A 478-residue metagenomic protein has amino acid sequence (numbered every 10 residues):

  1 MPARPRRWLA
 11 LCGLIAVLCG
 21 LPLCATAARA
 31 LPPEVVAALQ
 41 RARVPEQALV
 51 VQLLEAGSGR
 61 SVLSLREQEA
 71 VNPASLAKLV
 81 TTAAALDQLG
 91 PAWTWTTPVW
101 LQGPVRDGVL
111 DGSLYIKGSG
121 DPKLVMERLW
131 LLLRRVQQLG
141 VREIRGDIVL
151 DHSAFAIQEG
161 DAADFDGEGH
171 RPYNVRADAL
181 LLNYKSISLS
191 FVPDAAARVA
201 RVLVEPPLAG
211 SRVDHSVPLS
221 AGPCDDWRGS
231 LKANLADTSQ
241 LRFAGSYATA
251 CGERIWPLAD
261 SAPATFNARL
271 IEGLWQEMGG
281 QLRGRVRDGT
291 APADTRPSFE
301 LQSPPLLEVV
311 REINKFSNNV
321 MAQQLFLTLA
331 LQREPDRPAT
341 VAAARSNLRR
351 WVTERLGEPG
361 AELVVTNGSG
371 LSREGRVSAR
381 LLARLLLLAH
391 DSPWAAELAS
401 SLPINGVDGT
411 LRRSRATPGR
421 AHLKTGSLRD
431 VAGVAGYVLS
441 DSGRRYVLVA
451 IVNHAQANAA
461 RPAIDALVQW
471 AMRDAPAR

Functional and structural regions predicted by a protein language model:
M1-P5: N-terminal secretory signal peptides that target proteins for export/translocation
A10-P22: Bacterial N-terminal signal peptides
T26-A70, W95, W130, R135-Q138: Beta-lactamase-like hydrolase cores
L31-L39, Q88-G360, A466, R473-A477: Conserved serine DD-peptidase/penicillin-binding transpeptidase domain and beta-lactam-recognizing active-site
G59, K78-A85, I148, L180 (+5 more regions): Residue-level preference for non-acidic, small/hydrophobic
V62-S64, F316, F326-R478: Small-residue-rich helix-loop
S64-A84: Short active-site loop at a secondary-structure junction that contains or immediately precedes the catalytic residue(s)
L65-V71, P257-L258, S369-S372: A short glycine/serine-rich beta->alpha loop
